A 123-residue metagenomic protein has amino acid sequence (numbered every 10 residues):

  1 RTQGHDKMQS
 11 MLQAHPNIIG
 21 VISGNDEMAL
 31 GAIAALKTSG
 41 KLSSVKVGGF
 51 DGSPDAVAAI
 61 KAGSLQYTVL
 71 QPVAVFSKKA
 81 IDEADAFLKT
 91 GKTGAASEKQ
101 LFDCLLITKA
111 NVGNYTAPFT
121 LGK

Functional and structural regions predicted by a protein language model:
R1-A58: Hydrophobic alpha-helical
M8, N25-I33, V73-L88: Extracellular/periplasmic ligand-binding modules, especially the Venus flytrap/periplasmic-binding
A14, G63, F87-G91: Generic structural signal for alpha-helix termini and adjacent loop/cap motifs
S44, S64-L65, D103: A generic structural signal for alpha->beta connector loops
A62-A74: Short beta-strand elements at the ligand-binding edges of bilobed clamshell
V75-K123: Hinge/cleft segment of the Venus flytrap/periplasmic-binding protein
